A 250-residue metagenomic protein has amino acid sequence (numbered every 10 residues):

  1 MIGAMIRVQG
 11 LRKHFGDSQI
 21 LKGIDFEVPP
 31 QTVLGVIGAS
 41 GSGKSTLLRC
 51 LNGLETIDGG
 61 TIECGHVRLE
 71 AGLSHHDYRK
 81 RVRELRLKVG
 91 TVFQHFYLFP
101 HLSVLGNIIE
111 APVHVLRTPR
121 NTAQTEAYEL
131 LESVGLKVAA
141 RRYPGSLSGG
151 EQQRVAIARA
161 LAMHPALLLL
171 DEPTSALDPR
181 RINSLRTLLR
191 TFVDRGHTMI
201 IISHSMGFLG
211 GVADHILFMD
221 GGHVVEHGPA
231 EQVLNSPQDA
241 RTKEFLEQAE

Functional and structural regions predicted by a protein language model:
N52: Helix-to-loop junction immediately C-terminal to a conserved catalytic motif
R68-A71, R120-A139: Conserved ABC ATPase "signature" region
Y143-L147, E151: Conserved ABC ATPase signature
A162-A166: A short, proline-enriched helix->beta-strand linker immediately N-terminal to the Walker B motif in ABC-type P-loop
L168-D171: Catalytic Walker B motif of ABC-type/P-loop ATPase nucleotide-binding domains
L209-G211: A short, surface-exposed alpha-helical micro-motif characterized by mixed small hydrophobic and charged/polar residues
